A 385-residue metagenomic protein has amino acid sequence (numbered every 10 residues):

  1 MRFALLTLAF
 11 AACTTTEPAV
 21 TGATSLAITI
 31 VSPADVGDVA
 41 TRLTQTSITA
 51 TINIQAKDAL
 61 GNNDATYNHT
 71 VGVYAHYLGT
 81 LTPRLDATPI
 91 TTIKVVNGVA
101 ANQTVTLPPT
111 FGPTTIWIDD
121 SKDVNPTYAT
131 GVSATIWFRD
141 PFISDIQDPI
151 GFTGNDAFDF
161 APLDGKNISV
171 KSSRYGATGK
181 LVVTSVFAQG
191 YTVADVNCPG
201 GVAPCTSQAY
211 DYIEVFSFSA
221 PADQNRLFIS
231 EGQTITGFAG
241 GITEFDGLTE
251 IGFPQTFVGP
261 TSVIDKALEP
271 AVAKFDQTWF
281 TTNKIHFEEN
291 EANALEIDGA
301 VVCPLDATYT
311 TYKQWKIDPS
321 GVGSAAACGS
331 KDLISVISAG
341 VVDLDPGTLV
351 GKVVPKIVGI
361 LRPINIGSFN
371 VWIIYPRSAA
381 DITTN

Functional and structural regions predicted by a protein language model:
M1-T7: Sec-dependent signal peptide recognition, specifically the positively charged N-region followed immediately by
A9-A12: C-terminal motif of bacterial Sec signal peptides marking the signal peptidase cleavage site
T15-N385: Extended non-catalytic accessory segments flanking core domains
